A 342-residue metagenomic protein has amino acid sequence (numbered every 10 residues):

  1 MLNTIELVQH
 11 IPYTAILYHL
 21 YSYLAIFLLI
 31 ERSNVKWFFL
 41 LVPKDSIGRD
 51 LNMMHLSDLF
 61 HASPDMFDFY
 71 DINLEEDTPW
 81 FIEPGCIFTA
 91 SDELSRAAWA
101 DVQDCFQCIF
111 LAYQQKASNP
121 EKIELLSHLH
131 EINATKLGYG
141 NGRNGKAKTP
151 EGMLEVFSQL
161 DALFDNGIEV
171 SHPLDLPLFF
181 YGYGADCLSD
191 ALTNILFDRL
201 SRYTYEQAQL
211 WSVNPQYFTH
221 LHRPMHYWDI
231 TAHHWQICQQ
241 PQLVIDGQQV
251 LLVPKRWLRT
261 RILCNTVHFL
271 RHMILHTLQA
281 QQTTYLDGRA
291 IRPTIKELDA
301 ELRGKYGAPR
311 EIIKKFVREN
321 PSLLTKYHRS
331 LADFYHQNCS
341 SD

Functional and structural regions predicted by a protein language model:
L7-H10, R32, W37: Cationic, low-complexity basic patches in intrinsically disordered or flexible, solvent-exposed regions
I11-A15, L24-L28: Intrinsic disorder/low-complexity segments
P43, I47-N214: Long, contiguous, compositionally biased segments that the model treats as domain-scale units
W211-R223: Short, glycine/acidic-rich hinge or "gate" loops at secondary-structure transitions that mediate conformational
H220-D342: The feature marks a conserved, polyanion-engaging helical scaffold used by nucleic-acid processing enzymes and innate
